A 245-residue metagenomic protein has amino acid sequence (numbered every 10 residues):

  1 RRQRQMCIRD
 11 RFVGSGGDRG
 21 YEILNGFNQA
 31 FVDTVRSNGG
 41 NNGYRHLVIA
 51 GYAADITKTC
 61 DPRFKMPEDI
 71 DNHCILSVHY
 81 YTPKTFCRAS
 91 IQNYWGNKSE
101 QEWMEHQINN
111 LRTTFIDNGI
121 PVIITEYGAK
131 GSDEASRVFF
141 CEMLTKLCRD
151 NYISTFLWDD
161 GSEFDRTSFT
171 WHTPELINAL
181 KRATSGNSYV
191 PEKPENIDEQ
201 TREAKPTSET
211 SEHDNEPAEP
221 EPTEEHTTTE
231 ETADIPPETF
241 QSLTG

Functional and structural regions predicted by a protein language model:
R1-R2, D71: Short, solvent-exposed loop/turn segments at the edges of secondary structure
Q3-I8: Short, small-residue-biased leader/transition segments that mark boundaries at the very start of proteins
D10, L176, L180, Y189 (+2 more regions): Extended hydrophobic/Leu-rich segments
D10-I153: Extracellular glycoside hydrolase catalytic/binding regions
L76, T207-T210, Q241: Intrinsically disordered, low-complexity segments enriched in Ser/Pro/Gly/Ala and basic residues
E134-E212, P217-E219: Aromatic-rich peripheral "rim/lid" segments of glycoside hydrolase catalytic domains that contact and position glycan
E216-G245: Long, low-complexity, intrinsically disordered segments
